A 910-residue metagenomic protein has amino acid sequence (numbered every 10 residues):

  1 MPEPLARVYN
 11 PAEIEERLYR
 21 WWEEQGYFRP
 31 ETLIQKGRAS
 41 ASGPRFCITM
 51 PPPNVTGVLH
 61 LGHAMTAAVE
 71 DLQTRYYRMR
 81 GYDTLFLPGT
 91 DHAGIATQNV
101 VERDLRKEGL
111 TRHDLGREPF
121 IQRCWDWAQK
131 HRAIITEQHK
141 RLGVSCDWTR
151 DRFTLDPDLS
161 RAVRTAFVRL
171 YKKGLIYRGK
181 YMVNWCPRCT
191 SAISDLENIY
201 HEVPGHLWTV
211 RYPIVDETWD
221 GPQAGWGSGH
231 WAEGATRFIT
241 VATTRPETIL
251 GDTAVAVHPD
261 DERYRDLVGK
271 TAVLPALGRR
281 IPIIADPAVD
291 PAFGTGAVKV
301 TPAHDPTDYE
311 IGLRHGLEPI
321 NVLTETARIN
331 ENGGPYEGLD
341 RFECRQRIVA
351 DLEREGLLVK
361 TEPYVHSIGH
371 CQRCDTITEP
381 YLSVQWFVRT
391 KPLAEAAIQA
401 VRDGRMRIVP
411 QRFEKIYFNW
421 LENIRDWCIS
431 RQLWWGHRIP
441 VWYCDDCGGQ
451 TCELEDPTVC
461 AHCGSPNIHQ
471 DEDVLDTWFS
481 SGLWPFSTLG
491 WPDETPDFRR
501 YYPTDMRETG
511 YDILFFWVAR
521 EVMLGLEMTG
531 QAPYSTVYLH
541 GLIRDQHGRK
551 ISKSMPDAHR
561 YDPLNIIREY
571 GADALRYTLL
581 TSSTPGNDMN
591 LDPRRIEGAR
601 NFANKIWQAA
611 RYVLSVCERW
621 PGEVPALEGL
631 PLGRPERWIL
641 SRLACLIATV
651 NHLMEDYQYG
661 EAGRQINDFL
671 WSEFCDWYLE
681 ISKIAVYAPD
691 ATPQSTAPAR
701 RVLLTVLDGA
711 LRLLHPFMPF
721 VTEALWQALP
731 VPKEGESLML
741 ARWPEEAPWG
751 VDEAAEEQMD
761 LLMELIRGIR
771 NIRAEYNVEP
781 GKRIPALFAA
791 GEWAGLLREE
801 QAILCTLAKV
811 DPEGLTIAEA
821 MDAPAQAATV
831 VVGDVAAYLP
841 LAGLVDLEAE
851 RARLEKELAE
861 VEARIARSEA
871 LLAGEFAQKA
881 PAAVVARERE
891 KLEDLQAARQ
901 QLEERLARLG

Functional and structural regions predicted by a protein language model:
M1-L61, T84, V359, Q372 (+1 more regions): Non-catalytic terminal extensions that flank enzyme cores
E3, E24-Q25, E102-A232, F238 (+10 more regions): Residue patterns forming the tRNA-binding/recognition surfaces of aminoacyl-tRNA synthetases and related DALR
L33-V101, T154, V163, V241-T244 (+6 more regions): N-terminal catalytic cores of NTP/NDP-binding nucleotidyl/phosphoryl-transfer enzymes
Q35-R38, P51-P52, L85-Q98, D151-L159 (+3 more regions): Short, solvent-exposed turn/loop segments enriched in Gly/Ser/Thr/Pro and often Arg
R75-D83, D104-R117, E137, R141-C146 (+17 more regions): Secondary-structure transition/capping motifs at alpha-helix termini and the adjoining loop/turn into the next element
G89, V241-V257, E379, V474-P485 (+1 more regions): Conserved phosphate/anionic-ligand binding catalytic regions in large, soluble enzymes, centered on
T209, N419-F479, L483, E527-A572 (+2 more regions): Feature 926 captures the class I aminoacyl-tRNA synthetase adenylation module centered on the KMSKS loop
V210-Y212, K270-A276: Short conserved beta-strand and strand-loop elements enriched in small hydrophobics with frequent Asp/Gly
